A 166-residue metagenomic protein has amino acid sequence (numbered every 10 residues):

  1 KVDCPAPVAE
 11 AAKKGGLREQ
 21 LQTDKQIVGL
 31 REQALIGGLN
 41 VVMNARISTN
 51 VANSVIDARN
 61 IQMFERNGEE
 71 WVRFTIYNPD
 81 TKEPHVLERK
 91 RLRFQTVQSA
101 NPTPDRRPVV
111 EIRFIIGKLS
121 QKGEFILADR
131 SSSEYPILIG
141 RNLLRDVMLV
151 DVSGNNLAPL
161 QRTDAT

Functional and structural regions predicted by a protein language model:
K1-T166: Pepsin/retropepsin-fold aspartyl endopeptidases
